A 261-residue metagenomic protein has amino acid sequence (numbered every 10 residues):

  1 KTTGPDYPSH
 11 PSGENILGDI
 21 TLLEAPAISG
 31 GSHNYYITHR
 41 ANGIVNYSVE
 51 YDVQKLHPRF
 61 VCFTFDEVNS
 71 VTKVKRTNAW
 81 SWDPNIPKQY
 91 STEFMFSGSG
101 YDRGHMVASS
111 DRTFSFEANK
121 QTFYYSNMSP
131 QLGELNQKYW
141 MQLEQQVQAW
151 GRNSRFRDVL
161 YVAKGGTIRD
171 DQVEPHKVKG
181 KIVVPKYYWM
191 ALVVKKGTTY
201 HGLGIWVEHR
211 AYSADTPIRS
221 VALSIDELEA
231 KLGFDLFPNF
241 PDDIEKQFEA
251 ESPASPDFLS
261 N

Functional and structural regions predicted by a protein language model:
K1-N261: Domain-level detector for secreted/extracellular nuclease and nuclease-toxin modules, and for the ENPP-like C-terminal
